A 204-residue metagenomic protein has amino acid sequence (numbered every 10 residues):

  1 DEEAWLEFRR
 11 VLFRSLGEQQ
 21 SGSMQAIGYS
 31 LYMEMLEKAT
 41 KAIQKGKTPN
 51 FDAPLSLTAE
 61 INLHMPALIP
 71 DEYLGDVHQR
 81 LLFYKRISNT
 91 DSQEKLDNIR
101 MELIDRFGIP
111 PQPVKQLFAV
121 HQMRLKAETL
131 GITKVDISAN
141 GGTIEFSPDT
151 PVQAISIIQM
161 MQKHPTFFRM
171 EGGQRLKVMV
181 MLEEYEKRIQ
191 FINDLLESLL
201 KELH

Functional and structural regions predicted by a protein language model:
D1-V11: Positively charged, low-complexity/disordered segments
R9-H204: Accessory helical-bundle/CTD segments and flexible terminal tails appended to RecA-like ATPase motors
